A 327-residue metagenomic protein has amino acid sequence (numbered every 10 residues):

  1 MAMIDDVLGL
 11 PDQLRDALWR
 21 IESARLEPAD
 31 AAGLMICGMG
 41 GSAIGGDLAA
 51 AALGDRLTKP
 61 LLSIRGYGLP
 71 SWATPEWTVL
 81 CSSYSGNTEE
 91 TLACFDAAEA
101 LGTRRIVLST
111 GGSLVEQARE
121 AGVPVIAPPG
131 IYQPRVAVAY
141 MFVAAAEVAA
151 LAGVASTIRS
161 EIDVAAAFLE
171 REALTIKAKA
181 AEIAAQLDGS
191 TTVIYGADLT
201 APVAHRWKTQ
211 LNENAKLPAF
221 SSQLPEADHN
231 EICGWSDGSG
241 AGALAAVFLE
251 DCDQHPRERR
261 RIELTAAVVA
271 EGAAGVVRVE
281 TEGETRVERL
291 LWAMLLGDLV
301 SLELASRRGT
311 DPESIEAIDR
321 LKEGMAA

Functional and structural regions predicted by a protein language model:
A2-G9, W19-R25, A31-A32, A150-L244 (+1 more regions): Active-site phosphate/pyrophosphate-binding segments
L14-D16: C-terminal beta-strand-loop-alpha-helix "lid" module of Rossmann-like NAD(P)-dependent dehydrogenases
R20, T58, V148-I158, K216 (+1 more regions): Short helix-capping/linker segments at secondary-structure and domain boundaries
A29-L174, A185, D251-G275: Glycine-rich phosphate-binding loops that contact phosphosugars or nucleotide phosphates
I64-R65, L217-D228, G275-E284: A generic structural motif
C233-E316: C-terminal active-site/capping subdomain that shapes the small-molecule cofactor and substrate pocket of enzyme
P312-A327: Short, small/acidic-rich helices and loops at N termini and domain boundaries of DNA replication/processing enzymes
